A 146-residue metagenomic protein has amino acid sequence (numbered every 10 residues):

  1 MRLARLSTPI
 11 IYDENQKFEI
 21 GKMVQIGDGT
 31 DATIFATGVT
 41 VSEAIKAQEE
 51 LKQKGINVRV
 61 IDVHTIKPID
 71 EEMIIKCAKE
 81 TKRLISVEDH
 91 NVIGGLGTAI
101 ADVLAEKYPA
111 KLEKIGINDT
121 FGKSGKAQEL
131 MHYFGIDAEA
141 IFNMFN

Functional and structural regions predicted by a protein language model:
R2-N146: Thiamine diphosphate
